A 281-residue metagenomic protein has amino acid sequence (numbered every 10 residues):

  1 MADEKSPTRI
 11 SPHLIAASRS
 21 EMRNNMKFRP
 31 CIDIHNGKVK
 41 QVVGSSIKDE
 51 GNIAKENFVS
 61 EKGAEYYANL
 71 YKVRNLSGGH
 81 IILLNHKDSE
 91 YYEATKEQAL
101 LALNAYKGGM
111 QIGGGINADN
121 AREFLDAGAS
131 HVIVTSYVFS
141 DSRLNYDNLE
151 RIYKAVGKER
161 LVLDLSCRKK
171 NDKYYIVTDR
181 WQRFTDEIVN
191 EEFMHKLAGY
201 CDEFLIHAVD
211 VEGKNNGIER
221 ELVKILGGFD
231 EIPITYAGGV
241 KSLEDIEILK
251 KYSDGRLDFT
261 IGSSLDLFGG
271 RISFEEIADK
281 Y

Functional and structural regions predicted by a protein language model:
D33, F124, L163, F204 (+2 more regions): Conserved, mostly hydrophobic/aromatic
V39-A64, M110-G113, K173-V189: Active-site mouth loops of central-metabolism enzymes
S46-I47, A129-L205, V211: Conserved anion-binding
V73, S77-G109, G115-E123: N-terminal active-site wall of soluble small-molecule enzyme domains
G78-A94, S136-S142, H207-N215: Glycine-rich, proline-tolerant flexible connector loops at the mouths of alpha/beta enzymes
E90-Q111, R151-D164, I218-T235, K241: Alpha-helix-loop-beta-strand connector modules within alpha/beta enzyme cores
M110-Q111, I116-G128, E221-F229, T235-Y236 (+1 more regions): Catalytic cores of alpha/beta
A127-N145, G239-S242, D254-S273: Glycine-rich phosphate-binding active-site loops on the catalytic face of alpha/beta enzymes
